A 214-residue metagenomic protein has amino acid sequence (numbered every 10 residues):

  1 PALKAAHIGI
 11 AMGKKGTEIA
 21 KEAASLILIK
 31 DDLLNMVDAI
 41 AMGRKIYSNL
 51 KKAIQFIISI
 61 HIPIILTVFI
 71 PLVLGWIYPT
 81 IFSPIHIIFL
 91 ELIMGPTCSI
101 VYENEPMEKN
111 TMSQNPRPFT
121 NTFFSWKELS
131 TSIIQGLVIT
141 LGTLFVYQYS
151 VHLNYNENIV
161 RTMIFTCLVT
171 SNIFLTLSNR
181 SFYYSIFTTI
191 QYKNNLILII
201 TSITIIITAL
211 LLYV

Functional and structural regions predicted by a protein language model:
P1-A6: Acidic, divalent-metal-coordinating active-site segment for phosphoryl/phosphodiester hydrolysis, typified by short
G13-Y183: Membrane-embedded transport module
T140-V146, I203-V214: Hydrophobic alpha-helical transmembrane segments in multi-pass integral membrane proteins
I164-C167, I200-T204: Hydrophobic mid-bilayer segments of alpha-helices in multi-pass membrane transport proteins, especially secondary
T188-L198: Cytoplasmic-side transmembrane-helix entry/capping segments in multi-pass membrane proteins
